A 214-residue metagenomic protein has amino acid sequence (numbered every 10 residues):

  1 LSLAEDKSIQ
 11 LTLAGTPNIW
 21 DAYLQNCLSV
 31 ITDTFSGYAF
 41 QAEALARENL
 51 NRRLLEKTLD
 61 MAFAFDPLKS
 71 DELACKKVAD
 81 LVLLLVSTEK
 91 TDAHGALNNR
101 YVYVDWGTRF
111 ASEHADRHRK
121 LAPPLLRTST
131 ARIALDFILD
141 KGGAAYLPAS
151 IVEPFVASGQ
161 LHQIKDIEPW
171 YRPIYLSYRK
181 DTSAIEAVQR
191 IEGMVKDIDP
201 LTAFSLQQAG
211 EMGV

Functional and structural regions predicted by a protein language model:
L1-E5: Alpha-helical "hinge/linker" immediately C-terminal to small N-terminal DNA-binding modules
S8-S70: Central regulatory/effector-binding core of bacterial HTH transcription factors
Q10-A14, A62, V102, A145 (+1 more regions): Short, well-ordered beta-strand segments
L45-N99, F110: Acidic, Gly/Pro-rich loop/turn segments at junctions of secondary structure
A46-L50, R119-I164, P169: Hydrophobic hinge/microswitch elements
A74-L84, S158-Y171: Short beta-strand->loop
L97-L125, S129-A131, I185: Secondary-structure junction motif
K120, A149-S158, I167-V214: C-terminal effector-binding regulatory domain of bacterial HTH transcription factors
